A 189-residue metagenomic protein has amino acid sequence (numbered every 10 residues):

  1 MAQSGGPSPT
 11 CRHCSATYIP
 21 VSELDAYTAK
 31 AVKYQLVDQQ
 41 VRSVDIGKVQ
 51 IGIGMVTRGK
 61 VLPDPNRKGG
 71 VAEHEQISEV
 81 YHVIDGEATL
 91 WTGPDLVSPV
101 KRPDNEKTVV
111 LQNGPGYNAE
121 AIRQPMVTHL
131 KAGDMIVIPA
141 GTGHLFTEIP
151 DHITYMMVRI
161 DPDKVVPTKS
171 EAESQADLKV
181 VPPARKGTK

Functional and structural regions predicted by a protein language model:
A2-H74, T168-Q175, V180-K189: A short, N-terminal "cap"/entry segment at the start of jelly-roll beta-barrel domains of the cupin/DSBH fold
T57, I77, I84-E87, T92-L96 (+3 more regions): A mature extracytoplasmic/lumenal domain signature
V71-E73, S78-H82, V127-T128, M135-I136: His/acidic/aromatic-lined binding-pocket segments of jelly-roll/cupin-type domains and related regulatory beta-sandwich
H74-P94, D104-N118: Short, conserved beta-strand element in jelly-roll/cupin
V100-P103, V166-T168: A short, polar/proline- and glycine-enriched secondary-structure boundary/capping micro-motif
E120-P125: Short alpha-helix capping/helix-loop boundary micro-motifs
T128-P150: Conserved metal-binding segment of the jelly-roll/cupin
D151-K169: A short hydrophobic beta-strand segment most commonly corresponding to one strand of the jelly-roll/cupin
